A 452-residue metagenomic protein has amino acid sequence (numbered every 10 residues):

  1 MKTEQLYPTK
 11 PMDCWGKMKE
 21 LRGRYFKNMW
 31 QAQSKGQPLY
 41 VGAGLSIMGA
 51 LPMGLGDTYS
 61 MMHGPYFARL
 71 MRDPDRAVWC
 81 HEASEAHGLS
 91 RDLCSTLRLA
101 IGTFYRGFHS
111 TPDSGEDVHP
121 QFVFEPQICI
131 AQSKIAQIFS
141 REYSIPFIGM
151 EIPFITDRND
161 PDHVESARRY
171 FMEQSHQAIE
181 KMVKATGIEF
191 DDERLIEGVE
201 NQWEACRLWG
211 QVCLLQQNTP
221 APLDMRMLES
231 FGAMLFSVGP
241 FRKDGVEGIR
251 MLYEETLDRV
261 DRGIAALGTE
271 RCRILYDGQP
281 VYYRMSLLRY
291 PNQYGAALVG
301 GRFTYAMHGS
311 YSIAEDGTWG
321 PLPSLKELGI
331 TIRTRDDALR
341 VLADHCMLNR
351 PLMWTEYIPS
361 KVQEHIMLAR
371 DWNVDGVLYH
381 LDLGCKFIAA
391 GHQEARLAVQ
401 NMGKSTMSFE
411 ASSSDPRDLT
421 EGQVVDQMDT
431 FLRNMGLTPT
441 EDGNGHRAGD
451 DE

Functional and structural regions predicted by a protein language model:
M1-Y40, M172, H176-S310, I332 (+1 more regions): A charged, amphipathic alpha-helical module
G36, I47, M53-S84, Y282-Y357 (+1 more regions): Redox- and metal-dependent alpha/beta enzyme cores, enriched for Fe-S-associated oxidoreductases and cofactor-handling
P38-E116, P120-Q121, Q127-A136, S140: An N-terminal, globular interaction/scaffold subdomain
L93-R106, S175-V199, E327-I358, M435-E452: Extended, charge-rich low-complexity interaction segments
G107-P112, E356-N373, A390-G391: A short, acidic, amphipathic alpha-helical segment used as a generic capping/interface helix at domain edges
V118-I128, Q132, A136-R194: Internal, well-ordered domain-core segments that constitute the primary functional module of diverse proteins
P120, A369, N373-Y379: Proline-aspartate-enriched helix->loop->beta-strand connector
R396, Q400, M407-D450: C-terminal regions of proteins
